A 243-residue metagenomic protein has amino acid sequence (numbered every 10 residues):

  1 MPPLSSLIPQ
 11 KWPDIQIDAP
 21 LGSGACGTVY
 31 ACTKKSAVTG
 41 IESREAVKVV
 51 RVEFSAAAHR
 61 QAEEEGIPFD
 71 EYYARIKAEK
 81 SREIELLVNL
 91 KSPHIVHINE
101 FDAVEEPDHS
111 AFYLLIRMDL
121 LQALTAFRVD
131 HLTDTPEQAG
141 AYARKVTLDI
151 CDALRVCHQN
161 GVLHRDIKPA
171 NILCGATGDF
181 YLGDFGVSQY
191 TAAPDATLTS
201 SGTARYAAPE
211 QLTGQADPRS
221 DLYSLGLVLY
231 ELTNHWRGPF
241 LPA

Functional and structural regions predicted by a protein language model:
Q61-N89: AlphaC helix of the eukaryotic protein kinase fold
H97-F112: Short beta-strand micro-motifs within the conserved protein kinase catalytic domain, predominantly in the N-lobe
D108-L124: Conserved short submotifs of the Hanks-type protein kinase catalytic core that shape the nucleotide-binding pocket
V146-T147: Activation segment signature within eukaryotic-like protein kinase domains
H158-C174: Catalytic-loop of the protein kinase fold
T197-E210: Conserved activation segment of eukaryotic-like protein kinases, specifically the C-terminal portion of the activation
